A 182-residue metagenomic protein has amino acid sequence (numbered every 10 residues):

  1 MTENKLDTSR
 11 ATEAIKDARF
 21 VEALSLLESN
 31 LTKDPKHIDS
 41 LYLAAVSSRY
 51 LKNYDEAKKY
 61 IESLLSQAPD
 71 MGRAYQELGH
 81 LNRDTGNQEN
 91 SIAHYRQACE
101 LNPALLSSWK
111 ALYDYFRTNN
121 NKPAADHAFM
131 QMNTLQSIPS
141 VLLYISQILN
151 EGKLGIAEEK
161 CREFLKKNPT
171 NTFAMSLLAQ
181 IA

Functional and structural regions predicted by a protein language model:
K16, Y50, D84-T85, T118-N119 (+1 more regions): Register position in tetratricopeptide repeats
P35, P69, P103, Q136-S137 (+1 more regions): Short coil turns that delineate tetratricopeptide repeat
S40, A74, S108, S140-V141 (+1 more regions): TPR alpha-solenoid repeat register
